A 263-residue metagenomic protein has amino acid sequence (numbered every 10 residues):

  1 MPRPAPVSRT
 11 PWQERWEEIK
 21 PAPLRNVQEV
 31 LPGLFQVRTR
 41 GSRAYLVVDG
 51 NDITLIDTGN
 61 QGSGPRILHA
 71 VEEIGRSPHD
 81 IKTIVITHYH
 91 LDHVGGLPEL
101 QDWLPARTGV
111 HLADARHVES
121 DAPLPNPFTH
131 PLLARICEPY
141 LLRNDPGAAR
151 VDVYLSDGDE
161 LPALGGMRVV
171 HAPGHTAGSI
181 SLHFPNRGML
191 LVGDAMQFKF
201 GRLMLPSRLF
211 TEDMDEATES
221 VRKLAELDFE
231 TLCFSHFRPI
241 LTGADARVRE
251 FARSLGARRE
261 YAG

Functional and structural regions predicted by a protein language model:
P2-P11, R259-G263: C-terminal regulatory/interaction regions
P6-N26: Blade/loop signatures of beta-propeller domains
P23-I74, S181-G193, F198: Conserved beta-strand hairpin/beta-sheet module of binuclear metal-dependent hydrolase folds, prominently
N26-L34, E138-R143, P162-G165: Short Pro/Gly-enriched beta-strand edge/turn motifs at strand-loop
V30, W103-L104, D228: Short, structured coil segments at secondary-structure junctions
G33, V47, D57, I67 (+9 more regions): Divalent metal-coordination and catalytic microenvironments
I53, Q61-G62, D145-D152, E160-P162 (+4 more regions): Metallo-beta-lactamase
G62-G64, E72-V153, R253, A257: Active-site HxH/HxHxD metal-binding segment of metal-dependent hydrolases
